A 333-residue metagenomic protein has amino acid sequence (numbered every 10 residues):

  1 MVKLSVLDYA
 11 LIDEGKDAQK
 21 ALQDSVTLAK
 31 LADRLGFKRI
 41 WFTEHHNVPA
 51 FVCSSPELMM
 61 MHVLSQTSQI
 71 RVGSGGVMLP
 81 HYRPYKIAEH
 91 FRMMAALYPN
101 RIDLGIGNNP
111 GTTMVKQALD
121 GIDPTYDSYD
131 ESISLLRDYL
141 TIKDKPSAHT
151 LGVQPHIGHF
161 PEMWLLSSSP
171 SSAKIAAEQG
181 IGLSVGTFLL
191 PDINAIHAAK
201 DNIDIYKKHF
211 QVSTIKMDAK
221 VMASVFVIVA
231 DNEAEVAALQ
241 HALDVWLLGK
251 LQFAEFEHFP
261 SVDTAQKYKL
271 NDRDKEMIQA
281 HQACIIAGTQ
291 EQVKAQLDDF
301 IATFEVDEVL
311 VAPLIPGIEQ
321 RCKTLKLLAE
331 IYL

Functional and structural regions predicted by a protein language model:
M1-T67: N-terminal beta1-alpha1-beta2 module of alpha/beta enzyme domains
K3-A18, H81-D144, P191: Flexible, glycine-rich active-site loops centered on histidine and acidic residues that chelate a metal or position
L4, G36, E44, V63 (+5 more regions): Conserved, mostly hydrophobic/aromatic
L4-D8, I40-F42, V72-S74, I102-I106 (+4 more regions): Hydrophobic faces of well-ordered beta-strands that scaffold small-molecule active sites in alpha/beta enzyme cores
D8-Q23, V77-Y85, I157-S167, H281-Q290: Active-site mouth loops of central-metabolism enzymes
D33, M60-S68, A95-I102, K143 (+3 more regions): Acidic (Asp/Glu)-rich catalytic clusters
P124-G152, N194-F304: An alpha-helical appendage that flanks or caps ligand/catalytic pockets
S171-A199: A conserved active-site cap/scaffold subdomain adjacent to cofactor or substrate pockets
